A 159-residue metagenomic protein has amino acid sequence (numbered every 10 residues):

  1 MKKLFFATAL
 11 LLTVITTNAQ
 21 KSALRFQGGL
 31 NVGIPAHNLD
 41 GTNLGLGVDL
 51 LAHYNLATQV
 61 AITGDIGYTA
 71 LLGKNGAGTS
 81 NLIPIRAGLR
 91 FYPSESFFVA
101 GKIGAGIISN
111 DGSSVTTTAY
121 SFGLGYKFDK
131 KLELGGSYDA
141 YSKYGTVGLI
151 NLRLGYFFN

Functional and structural regions predicted by a protein language model:
M1-A23: Cleavable N-terminal export/targeting peptides
A19, R86-G88, F98-A100: A broad helix-preferring feature
S22-F26, D40-L46, T79-I83, I107 (+2 more regions): Residues that define the transmembrane beta-barrel architecture of outer-membrane proteins
R25-Q27, N31, F91, F98 (+2 more regions): Outer-membrane beta-barrel "beta-signal"
L30-N38, L46, I66-L72, A105-S109 (+2 more regions): Transmembrane beta-strands of outer-membrane beta-barrel pores
H37-R86, Y92: Glycine- and aromatic-enriched membrane insertion/assembly motifs of diderm outer-membrane and organelle channel
T58-I62, S96-V99, K130-G136: Repeated loop/turn-to-beta-strand initiation elements of outer-membrane beta-barrel proteins
Y92-T117: Mid-chain, well-packed structural core segment of small domains
